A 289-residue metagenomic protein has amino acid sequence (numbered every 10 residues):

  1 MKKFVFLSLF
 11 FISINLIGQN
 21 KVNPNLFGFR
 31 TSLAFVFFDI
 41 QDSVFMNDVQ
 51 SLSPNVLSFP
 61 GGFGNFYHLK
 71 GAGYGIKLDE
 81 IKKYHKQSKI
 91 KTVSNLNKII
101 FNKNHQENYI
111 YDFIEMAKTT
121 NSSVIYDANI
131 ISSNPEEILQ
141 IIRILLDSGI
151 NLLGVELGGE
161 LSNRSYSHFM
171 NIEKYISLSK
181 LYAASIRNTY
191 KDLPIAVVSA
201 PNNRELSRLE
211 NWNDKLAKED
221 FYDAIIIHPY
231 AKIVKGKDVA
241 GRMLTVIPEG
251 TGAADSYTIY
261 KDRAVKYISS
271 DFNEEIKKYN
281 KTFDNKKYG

Functional and structural regions predicted by a protein language model:
F4-S13: Sec-dependent N-terminal signal peptides
L16-N47, S51-N55, P60: Mature N-terminal, pre-catalytic/accessory segment of carbohydrate-active enzymes
N20-K21, F45-S53, Y111-N121, I142-N151 (+2 more regions): Acidic (Asp/Glu)-rich catalytic clusters
N25-T31, N55-G61, N65, S123-A128 (+4 more regions): Structural recognition of the beta-strand scaffold that forms the well-ordered cores of secreted hydrolase catalytic
L33-Q41, N102-Q106, N129-I138, S162-S165 (+4 more regions): Acidic-and-aromatic substrate-binding clefts and catalytic sites of carbohydrate-active enzymes
F35-L52, L78-D112, E173-L181, Y267-E275: Aromatic- and glycine-enriched glycan-recognition loops and surfaces that form the carbohydrate-binding subsites
N65-I110, E115, T119, L153-S167 (+1 more regions): Aromatic- and acidic-residue-enriched carbohydrate-binding clefts of CAZyme catalytic domains
I172-G289: Noncatalytic carbohydrate-binding groove/subsite architecture in carbohydrate-active enzymes
